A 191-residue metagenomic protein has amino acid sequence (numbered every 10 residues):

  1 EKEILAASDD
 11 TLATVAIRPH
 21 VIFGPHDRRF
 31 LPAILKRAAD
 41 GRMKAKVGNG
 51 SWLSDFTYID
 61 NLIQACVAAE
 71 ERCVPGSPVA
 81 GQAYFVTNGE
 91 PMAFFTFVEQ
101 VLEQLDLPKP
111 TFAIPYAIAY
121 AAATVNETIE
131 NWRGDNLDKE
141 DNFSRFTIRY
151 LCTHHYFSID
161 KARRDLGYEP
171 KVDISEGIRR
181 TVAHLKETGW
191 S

Functional and structural regions predicted by a protein language model:
E1-R18: Active-site Tyr-X1-5-Lys
A16, F56, P91, Y156 (+1 more regions): Short aromatic/basic micro-patch
I22-G24, L62: Conserved sequence/active-site signature of Rossmann-fold short-chain dehydrogenase/reductase
P25-F30: Short beta-loop-alpha junction of Rossmann-like oxidoreductase domains
L35-K44, S54-L107: Alpha-helical substrate-binding/gating segment
E103-L151: Terminal hydrophobic/aromatic helix or amphipathic segment near a protein terminus
F157-D165, E169-S191: Amphipathic terminal alpha-helices
